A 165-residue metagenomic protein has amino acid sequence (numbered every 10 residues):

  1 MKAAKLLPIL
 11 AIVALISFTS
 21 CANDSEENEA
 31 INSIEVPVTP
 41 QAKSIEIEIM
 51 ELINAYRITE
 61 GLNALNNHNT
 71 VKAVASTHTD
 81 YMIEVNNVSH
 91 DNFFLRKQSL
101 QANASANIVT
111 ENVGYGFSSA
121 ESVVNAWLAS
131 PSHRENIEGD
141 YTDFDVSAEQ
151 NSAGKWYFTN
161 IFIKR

Functional and structural regions predicted by a protein language model:
M1-P8: Bacterial N-terminal signal peptides that target proteins for export
I16-S20: C-terminal motif of bacterial Sec signal peptides marking the signal peptidase cleavage site
C21-R165: Functional surface patches built around histidine and acidic residues
